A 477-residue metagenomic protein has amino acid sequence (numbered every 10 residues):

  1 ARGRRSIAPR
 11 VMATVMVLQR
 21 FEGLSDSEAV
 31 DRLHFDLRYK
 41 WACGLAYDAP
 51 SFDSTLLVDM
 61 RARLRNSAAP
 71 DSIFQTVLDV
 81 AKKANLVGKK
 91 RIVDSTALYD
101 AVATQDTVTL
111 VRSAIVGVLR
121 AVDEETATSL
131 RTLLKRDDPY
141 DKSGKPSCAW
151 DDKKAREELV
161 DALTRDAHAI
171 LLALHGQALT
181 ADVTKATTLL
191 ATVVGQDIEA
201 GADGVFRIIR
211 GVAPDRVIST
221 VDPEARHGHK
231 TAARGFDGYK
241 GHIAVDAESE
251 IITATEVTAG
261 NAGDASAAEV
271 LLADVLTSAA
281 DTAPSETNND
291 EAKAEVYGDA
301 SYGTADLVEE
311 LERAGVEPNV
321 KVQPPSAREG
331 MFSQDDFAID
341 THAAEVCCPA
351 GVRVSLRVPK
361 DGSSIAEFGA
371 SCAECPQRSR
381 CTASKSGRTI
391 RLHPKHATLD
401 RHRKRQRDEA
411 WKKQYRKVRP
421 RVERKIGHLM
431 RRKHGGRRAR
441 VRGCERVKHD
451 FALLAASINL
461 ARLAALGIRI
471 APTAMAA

Functional and structural regions predicted by a protein language model:
A1-T14, F21, P394, T398-D400: Basic, short loop/linker segments at the boundary and entry of helix-turn-helix/winged-helix-like folds
G3, A42-D48: Catalytic micro-motifs at enzyme active sites that drive phosphoryl/nucleotidyl and oxygen chemistry
S6-I7, R20-D26, A42, M60: Composition-driven recognition of low-complexity segments enriched in small/aliphatic/hydroxylated residues
M12-Q19, S457, A461: Short, amphipathic alpha-helical segments that act as regulatory/interfacial helices in nucleotide-processing proteins
Q19-R20, V296: Conserved catalytic-core segments centered on acid/base and nucleophilic motifs
S25-E28, Y47-P50, T55-A477: Anion-binding and metal-coordination hotspots
A29-K40: DNA-recognition alpha helix
